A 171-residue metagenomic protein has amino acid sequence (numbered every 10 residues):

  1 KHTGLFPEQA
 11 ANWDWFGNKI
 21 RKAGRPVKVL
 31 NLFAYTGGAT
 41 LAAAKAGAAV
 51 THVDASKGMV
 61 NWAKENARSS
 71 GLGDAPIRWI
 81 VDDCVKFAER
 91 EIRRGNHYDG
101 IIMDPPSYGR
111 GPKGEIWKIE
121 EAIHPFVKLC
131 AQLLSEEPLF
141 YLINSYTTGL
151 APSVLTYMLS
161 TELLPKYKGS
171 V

Functional and structural regions predicted by a protein language model:
K1-G24: SAM-dependent Rossmann-like transferase core, predominantly class I methyltransferases with a strong bias toward
I20-A23, G95, L133-E137: A generic alpha-to-beta junction signature in SAM-dependent methyltransferases
G24-Y35: Conserved class I S-adenosyl-L-methionine
T36-A48: Conserved SAM-binding loop of SAM-dependent methyltransferases across substrates and taxa, primarily the Class I
A49-D54: Conserved SAM-binding motif I beta-strand of class I
S56-I102: S-adenosyl-L-methionine
S56-M59, V81-V85, D99-L129: Mobile active-site "lid"/loop adjacent to the S-adenosyl-L-methionine
G114-V171: C-terminal substrate-binding/active-site "lid" region of AdoMet-derived donor-dependent transferases
